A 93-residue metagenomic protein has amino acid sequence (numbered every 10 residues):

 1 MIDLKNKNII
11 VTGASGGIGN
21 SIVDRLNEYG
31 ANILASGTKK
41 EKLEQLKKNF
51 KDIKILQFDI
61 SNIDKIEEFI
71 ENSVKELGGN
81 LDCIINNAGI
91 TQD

Functional and structural regions predicted by a protein language model:
M1-N8: Flexible N-terminal pre-Rossmann segment of NAD(P)-dependent oxidoreductases
N8-V11, I84-I85: Conserved hydrophobic beta-strands of the Rossmann-like cofactor-binding core in SDR/related NAD(P)H-dependent
S15-G16: Conserved glycine-rich cofactor-binding loop
G19-N20: N-terminal Rossmann-fold NAD(P) dinucleotide-binding loop
L26: Aromatic pocket-lining residues of Rossmann-like dinucleotide-binding sites
Y29-E44: Conserved glycine-rich Rossmann-like NAD(P)H-binding loop of the short-chain dehydrogenase/reductase
F58-F69: The beta1-alpha1 cofactor-binding region of Rossmann-like NAD(H)/NADP(H)-dependent oxidoreductases
A88-Q92: Conserved NAD(P)H cofactor-binding loop of Rossmann-fold oxidoreductase domains
